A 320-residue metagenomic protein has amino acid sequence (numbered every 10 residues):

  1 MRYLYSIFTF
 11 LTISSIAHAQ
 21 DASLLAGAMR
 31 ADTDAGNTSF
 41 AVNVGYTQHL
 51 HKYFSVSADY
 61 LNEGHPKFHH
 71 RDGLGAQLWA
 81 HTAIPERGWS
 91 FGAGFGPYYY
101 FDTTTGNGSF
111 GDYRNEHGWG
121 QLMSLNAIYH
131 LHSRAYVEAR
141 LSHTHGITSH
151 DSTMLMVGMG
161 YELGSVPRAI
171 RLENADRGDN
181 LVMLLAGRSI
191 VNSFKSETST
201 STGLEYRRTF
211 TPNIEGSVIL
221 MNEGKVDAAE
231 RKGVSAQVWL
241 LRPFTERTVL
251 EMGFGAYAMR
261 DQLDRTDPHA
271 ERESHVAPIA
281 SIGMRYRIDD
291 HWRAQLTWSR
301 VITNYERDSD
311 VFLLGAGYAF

Functional and structural regions predicted by a protein language model:
I13-A19: Sec/Tat signal peptide C-region and signal peptidase I cleavage site
D21, A28, S152-R188, D308-F320: Outer-membrane beta-barrel "beta-signal"
D21-S23, K52-A58, E86-F91, Y129-A139 (+5 more regions): Repeated loop/turn-to-beta-strand initiation elements of outer-membrane beta-barrel proteins
A28-D32, Y60-P66, A80-T82, F95-T103 (+8 more regions): Transmembrane beta-strands of outer-membrane beta-barrel pores
G36-V42, H70-A76, H117-M123, D151-L155 (+4 more regions): Residues that define the transmembrane beta-barrel architecture of outer-membrane proteins
V44-Q48, A76-T82, F95-P97, L125-Y129 (+6 more regions): Residues on the lipid-exposed face of transmembrane beta-strands in outer-membrane beta-barrel proteins
A58-H70, F101-W119, V218-V234, R260-S274: Flexible, solvent-exposed loop segments that connect beta-strands
G73-A80, G88, Y161-G164, R171-Y257: Detector for outer-membrane/organellar transmembrane beta-barrel domains, recognizing the amphipathic beta-strand
